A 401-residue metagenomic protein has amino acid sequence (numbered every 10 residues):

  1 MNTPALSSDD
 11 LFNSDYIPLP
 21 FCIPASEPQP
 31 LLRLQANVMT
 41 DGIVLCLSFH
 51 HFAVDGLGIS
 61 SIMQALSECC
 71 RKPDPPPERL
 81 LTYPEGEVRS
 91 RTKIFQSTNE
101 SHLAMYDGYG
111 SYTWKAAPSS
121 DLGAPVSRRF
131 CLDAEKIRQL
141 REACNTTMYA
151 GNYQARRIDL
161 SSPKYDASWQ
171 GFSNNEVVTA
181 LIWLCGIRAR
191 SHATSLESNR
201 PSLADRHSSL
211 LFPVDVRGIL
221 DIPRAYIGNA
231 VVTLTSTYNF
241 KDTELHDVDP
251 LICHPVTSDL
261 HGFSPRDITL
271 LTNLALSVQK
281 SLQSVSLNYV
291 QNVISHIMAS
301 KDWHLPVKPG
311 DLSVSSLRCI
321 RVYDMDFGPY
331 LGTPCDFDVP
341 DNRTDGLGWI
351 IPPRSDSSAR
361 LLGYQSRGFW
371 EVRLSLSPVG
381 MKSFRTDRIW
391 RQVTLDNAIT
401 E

Functional and structural regions predicted by a protein language model:
M1-L45: Acyl-thioester-dependent condensation/acyltransferase catalytic cores
I23-S26, S119-D121, W303-H304: Short Gly/Pro-enriched turn/cap motifs at secondary-structure boundaries
P28-R33, G42-C46, S127-R129, S209 (+2 more regions): Beta-strand-rich binding-surface signature of beta-sandwich/beta-barrel folds used to engage anionic ligands
L34, L45-L47, H51, V178 (+2 more regions): Structural signal for hydrophobic/aromatic residues that build the beta-strand cores of folded beta-sheet domains
N37-M39, S48-H50, I62, Y83-G86 (+4 more regions): Structured beta-strand/turn binding interfaces of compact recognition modules in eukaryotic regulators
F52-P73: Classical protein tyrosine phosphatase
R79-D159, P201, F212-V214, G218-L220: Short amphipathic alpha-helices and their capping loops
R129, K136-E401: Acyl-CoA-dependent O-acyltransferases
